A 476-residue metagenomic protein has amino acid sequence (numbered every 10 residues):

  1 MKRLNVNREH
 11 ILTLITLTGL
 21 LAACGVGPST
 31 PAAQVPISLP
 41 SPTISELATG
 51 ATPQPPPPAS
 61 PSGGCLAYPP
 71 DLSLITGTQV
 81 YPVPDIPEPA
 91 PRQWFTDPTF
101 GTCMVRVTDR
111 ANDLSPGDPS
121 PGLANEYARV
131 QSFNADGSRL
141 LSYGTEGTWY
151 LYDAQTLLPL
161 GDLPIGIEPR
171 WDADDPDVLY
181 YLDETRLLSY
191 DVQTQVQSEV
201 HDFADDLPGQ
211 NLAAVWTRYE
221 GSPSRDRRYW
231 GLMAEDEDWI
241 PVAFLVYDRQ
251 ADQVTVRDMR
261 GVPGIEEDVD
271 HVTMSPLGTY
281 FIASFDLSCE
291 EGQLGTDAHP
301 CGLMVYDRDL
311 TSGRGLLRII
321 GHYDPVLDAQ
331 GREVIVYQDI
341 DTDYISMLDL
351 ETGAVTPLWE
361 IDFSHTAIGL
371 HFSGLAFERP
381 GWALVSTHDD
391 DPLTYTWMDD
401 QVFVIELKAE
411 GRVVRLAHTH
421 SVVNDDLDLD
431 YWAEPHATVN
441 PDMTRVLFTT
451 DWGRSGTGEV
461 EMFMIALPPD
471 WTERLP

Functional and structural regions predicted by a protein language model:
M1-Y68, R474-P476: Intrinsically disordered, low-complexity Ser/Thr/Pro-rich tracts
P70-L114: Blade/loop signatures of beta-propeller domains
T99, L123-N125, V130-R139, G166-L182 (+6 more regions): Blade-terminus and WD-like Trp-Asp/Gly-His loop motifs, strongest in beta-propeller folds
F100-G122, Q155-G166, V196-A214, R249-D268 (+4 more regions): Multi-bladed beta-propeller domains
G147-L151, T185-D191, E237-V246, C289-V305 (+3 more regions): Structural motif
P164-D238, D258-G264: Asp-box/WD-like beta-propeller blade repeats and closely related beta-sheet repeat scaffolds
I340-S346, P357-S421: Loop/turn-rich, solvent-exposed surfaces of beta-rich toroidal or solenoidal domains
D430-P476: Blade-level signature of beta-propeller repeat domains, shared across WD40, Kelch, NHL, RCC1 and BNR/Asp-box propellers
